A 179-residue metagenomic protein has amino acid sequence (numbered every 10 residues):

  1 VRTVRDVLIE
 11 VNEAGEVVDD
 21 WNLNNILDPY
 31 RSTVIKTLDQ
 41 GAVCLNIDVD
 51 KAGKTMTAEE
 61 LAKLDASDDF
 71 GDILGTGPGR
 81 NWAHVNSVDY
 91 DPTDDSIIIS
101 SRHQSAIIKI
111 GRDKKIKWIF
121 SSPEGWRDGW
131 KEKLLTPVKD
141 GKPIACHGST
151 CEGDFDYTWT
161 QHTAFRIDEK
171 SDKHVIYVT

Functional and structural regions predicted by a protein language model:
V1-T179: Histidine-/acidic-rich catalytic cores in large beta-rich domains
